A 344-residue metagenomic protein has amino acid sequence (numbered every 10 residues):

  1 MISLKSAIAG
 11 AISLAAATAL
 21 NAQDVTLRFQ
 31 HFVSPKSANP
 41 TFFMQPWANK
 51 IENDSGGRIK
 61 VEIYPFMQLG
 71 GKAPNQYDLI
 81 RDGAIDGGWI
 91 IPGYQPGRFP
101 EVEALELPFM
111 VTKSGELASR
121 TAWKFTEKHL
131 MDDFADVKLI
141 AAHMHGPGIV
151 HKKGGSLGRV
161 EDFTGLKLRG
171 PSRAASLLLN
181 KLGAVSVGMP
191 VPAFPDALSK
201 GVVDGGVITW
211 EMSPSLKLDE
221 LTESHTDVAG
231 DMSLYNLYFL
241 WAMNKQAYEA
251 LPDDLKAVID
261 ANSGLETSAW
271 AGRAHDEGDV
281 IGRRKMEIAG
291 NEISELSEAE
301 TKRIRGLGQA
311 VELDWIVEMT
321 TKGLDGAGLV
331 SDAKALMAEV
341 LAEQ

Functional and structural regions predicted by a protein language model:
M1-I8: Bacterial N-terminal signal peptides that target proteins for export
A11: Active-site bordering "gate/hinge" segments that shape substrate access to catalytic or cofactor-binding pockets
T18-A22: Sec/Tat signal peptide C-region and signal peptidase I cleavage site
Q23-E116, D132-Q344: N-terminal secretory/targeting leader peptides
S119-A135: Hinge/lid segment of periplasmic solute-binding proteins
